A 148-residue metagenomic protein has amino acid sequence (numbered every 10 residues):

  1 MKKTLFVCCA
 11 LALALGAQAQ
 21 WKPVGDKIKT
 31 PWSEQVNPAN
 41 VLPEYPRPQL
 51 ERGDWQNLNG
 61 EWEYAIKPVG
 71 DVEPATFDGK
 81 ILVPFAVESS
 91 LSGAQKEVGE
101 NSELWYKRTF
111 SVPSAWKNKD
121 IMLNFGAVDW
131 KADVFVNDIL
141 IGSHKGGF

Functional and structural regions predicted by a protein language model:
K2-C8: Sec-dependent signal peptide recognition, specifically the positively charged N-region followed immediately by
A10-Q18: Hydrophobic h-region of N-terminal signal peptides that target proteins for export in Gram-negative bacteria
Q20-W55: N-terminal pre-domain segments of enzymes
W21, P38-R47, S92, G99 (+2 more regions): N-terminal accessory segment at the very beginning of proteins
I28, L58-G60, F77, Y106 (+1 more regions): Residues that flank catalytic or metal-binding motifs in active/ligand-binding sites
G53-N57, S102-W105: Short coil-to-beta-strand transition motifs
G60-V83: Predominantly extracellular/luminal regions of secreted and cell-surface proteins, especially disulfide-bonded
E63-K67, A86, K96-F148: Accessory beta-strand-rich segments of carbohydrate-active enzymes
